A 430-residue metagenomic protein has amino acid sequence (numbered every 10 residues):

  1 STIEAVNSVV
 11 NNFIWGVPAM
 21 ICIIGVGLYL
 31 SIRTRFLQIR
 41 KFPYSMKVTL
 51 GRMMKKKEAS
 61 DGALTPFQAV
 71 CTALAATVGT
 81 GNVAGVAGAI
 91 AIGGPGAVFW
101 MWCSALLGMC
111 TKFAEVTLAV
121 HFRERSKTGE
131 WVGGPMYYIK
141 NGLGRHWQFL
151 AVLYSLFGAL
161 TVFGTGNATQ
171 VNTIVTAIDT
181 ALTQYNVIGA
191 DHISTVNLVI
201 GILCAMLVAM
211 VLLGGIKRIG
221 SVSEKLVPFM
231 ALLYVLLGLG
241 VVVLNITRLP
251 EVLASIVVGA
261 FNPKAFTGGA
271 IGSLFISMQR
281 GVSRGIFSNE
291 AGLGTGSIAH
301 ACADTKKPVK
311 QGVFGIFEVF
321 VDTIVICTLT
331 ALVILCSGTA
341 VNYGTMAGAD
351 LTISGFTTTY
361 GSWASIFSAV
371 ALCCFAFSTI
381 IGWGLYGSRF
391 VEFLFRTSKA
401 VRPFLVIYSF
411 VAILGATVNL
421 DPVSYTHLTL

Functional and structural regions predicted by a protein language model:
S1-T80, I90-A97, G108, G415: N-terminal alpha-helical transmembrane segments of multi-pass membrane transport and channel/translocase proteins
T2, R33-Q38, G81-V86, G164-I174 (+5 more regions): Transmembrane helix-loop junctions in multi-pass membrane proteins
V17-G62, V222-R280: Helix-loop-helix hairpins and the membrane-proximal interhelical loops of multi-pass alpha-helical transport proteins
L30-S31, S104-G129, M136, K140-N172 (+3 more regions): Helix-loop-helix module between adjacent transmembrane segments
F36-L64, G88-I90, G94-V98, W102 (+4 more regions): Flexible loop linkers connecting adjacent transmembrane helices in multi-pass alpha-helical membrane transporters
K57-I92, L118-G142, L153-A159, I271-F320: Alpha-helical membrane segments and immediately flanking helix-loop junctions that form or couple to the substrate/ion
E115-R123, L237-S255, F266-G269, C302-T305 (+2 more regions): Extracellular/periplasmic helix-exit of transmembrane alpha-helices
T426-L430: Conserved small/polar residues in nucleotide/adenosyl-binding loops
